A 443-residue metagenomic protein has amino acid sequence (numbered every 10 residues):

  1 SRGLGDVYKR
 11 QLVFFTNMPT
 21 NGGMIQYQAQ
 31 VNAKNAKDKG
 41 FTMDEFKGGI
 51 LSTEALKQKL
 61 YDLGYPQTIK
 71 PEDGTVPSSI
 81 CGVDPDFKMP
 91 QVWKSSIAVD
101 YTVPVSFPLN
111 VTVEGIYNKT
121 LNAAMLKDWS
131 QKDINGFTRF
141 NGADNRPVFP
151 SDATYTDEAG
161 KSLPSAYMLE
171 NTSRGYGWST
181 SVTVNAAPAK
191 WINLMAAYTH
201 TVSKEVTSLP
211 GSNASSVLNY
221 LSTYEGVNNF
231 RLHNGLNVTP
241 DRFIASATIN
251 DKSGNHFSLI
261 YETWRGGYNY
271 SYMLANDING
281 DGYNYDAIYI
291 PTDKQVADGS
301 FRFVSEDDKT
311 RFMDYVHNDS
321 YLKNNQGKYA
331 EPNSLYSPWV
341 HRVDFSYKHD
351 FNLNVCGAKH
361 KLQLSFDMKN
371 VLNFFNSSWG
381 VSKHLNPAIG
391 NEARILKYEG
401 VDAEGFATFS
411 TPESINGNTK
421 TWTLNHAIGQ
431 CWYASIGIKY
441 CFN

Functional and structural regions predicted by a protein language model:
R2, D6-M168, P338, P412-N416: Solvent-exposed loop/turn elements at secondary-structure boundaries
R2, V99, V111-G115, V184 (+6 more regions): Membrane-embedded beta-strand positions of outer-membrane beta-barrel proteins
D6-R10, V113-Y117, A196-H200, L259-T263 (+3 more regions): Transmembrane beta-barrel strands of outer-membrane/channel proteins
L63-Q67, G254-C356, Q363, A388-W422: Extracytoplasmic gating/loop element in the C-terminal half of outer-membrane beta-barrel translocons and assembly
Q91-S95, Y176-W178, T239-F243, W339-V343 (+2 more regions): Residues that define the transmembrane beta-barrel architecture of outer-membrane proteins
P104-P108, W191, K252-F257, N352-L364 (+1 more regions): Short loop/turn motifs that connect adjacent beta-strands in outer-membrane beta-barrel proteins
E114-S271: Gram-negative outer-membrane beta-barrel transporters
I428-N443: Outer-membrane beta-barrel "beta-signal"
